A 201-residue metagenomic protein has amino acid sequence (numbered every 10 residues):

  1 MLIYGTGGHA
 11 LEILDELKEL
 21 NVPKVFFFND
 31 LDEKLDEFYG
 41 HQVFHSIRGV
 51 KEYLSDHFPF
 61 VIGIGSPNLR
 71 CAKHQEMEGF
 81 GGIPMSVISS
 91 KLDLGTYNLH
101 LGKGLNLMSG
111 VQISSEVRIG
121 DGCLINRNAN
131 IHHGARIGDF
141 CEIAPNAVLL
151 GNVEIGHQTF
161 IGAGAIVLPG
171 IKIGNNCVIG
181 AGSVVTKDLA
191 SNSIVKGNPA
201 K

Functional and structural regions predicted by a protein language model:
M1-L54: Hydrophobic, well-ordered beta-alpha structural blocks that scaffold small-molecule cofactor pockets
T6, N29-D30, G65, S89 (+1 more regions): Cofactor-binding loop segments of dinucleotide-utilizing enzymes, especially the Rossmann-like FAD- and NAD(P)+-binding
G8-H9, N68-L69, H100, V184: Short alpha-helical
L14-E16, A72-E76, I119, S191: Short amphipathic alpha-helical segments
V25, F58-P59, K103: Conserved acidic residues
K34-D93: Phosphate-bearing ligand-interacting subdomains that bind or position ATP/ADP/UDP/GDP/NAD(P) or nucleotide-linked
V87-K196, A200-K201: Structural signal for interior beta-strand "rungs" in well-ordered beta-sheet cores of soluble enzyme domains
